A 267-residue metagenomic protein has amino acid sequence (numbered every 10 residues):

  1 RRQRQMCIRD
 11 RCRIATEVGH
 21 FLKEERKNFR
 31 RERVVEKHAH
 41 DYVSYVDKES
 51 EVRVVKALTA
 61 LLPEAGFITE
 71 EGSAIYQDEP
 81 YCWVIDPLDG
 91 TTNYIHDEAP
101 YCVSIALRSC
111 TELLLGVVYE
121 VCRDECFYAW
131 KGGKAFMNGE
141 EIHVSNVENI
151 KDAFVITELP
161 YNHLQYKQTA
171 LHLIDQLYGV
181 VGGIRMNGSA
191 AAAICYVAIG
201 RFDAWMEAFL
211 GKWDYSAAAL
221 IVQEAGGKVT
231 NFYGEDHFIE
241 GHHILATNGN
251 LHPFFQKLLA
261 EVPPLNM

Functional and structural regions predicted by a protein language model:
R2-L88, K257, L265-M267: N-terminal subdomain of lithium-sensitive/metallo-dependent phosphomonoesterases centered on the IMPase/IPPase/PAP
L22, D47, L58, T91 (+6 more regions): Residue-level signal for inorganic ion chemistry
V34-V35, T59, S73-I75, V118 (+3 more regions): Short secondary-structure boundary/capping segments
K48, V52, E71, P87-G90 (+5 more regions): Generic detector of well-ordered alpha-helical packing
P63, E79-P80, T111-L114, I150-D152 (+1 more regions): Short coil/turn connectors at secondary-structure junctions
Q77-F136: DPxDG-like acidic metal-binding loop motif
H143-M267: An extended, acidic
